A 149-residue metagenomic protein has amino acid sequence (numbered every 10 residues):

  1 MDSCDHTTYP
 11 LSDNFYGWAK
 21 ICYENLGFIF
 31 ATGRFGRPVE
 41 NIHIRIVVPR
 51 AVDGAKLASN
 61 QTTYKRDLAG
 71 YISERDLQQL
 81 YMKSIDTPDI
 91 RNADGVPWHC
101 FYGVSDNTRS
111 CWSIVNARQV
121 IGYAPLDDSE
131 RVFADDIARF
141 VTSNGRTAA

Functional and structural regions predicted by a protein language model:
M1-L11: Active-site "gating" loop of Rossmann-like NAD(P)-dependent oxidoreductase/epimerase domains
D13-G17, T63-R75: Glycine-rich "substrate-gating" loop/helix at the edge of Rossmann-like oxidoreductase active sites
N14, E24-V52: Conserved beta-loop-beta element that borders a ligand/cofactor-binding pocket
A19-G27, L77: Conserved catalytic Lys-bearing alpha helix of Rossmann-like short-chain dehydrogenase/reductases
F35, I46-S59, Y71-P97, D106: Alpha-helical substrate-binding/gating segment
I42, G70, S110: Residues that recognize and position ribonucleotide moieties
L57-S59, V96-A124, R139-T147: Conserved C-terminal active-site "lid" loop/helix of NAD(P)H-dependent oxidoreductases that clamps the redox cofactor
D135: Catalytic phosphate/metal-binding cores of nucleic-acid and nucleotide-processing enzymes, i.e., regions that mediate
